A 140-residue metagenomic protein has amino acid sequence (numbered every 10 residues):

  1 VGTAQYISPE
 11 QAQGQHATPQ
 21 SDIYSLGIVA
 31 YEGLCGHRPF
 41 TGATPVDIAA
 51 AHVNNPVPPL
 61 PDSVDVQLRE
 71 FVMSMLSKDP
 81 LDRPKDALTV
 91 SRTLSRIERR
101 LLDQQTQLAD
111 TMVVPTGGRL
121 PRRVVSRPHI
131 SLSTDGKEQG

Functional and structural regions predicted by a protein language model:
T3-Q105: C-terminal lobe helix-coil module of Hanks-type protein kinase domains
L81, K85-G136: Juxtacatalytic C-terminal regulatory tail of Ser/Thr protein kinases
Q139-G140: Membrane-anchoring helices that localize proteins to membranes
